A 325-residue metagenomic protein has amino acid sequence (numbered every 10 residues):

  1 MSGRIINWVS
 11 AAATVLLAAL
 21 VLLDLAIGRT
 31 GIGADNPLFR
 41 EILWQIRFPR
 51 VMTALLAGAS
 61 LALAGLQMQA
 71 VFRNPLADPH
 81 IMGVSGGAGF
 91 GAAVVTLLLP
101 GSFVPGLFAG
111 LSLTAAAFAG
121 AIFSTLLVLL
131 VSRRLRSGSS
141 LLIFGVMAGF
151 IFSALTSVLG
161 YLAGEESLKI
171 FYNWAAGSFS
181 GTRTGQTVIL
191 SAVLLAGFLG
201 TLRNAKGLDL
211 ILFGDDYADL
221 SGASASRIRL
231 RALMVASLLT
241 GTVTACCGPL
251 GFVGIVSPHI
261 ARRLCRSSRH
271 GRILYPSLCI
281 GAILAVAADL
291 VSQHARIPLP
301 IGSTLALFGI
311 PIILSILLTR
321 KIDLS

Functional and structural regions predicted by a protein language model:
M1-S325: Alpha-helical transmembrane segments in inner-membrane proteins
